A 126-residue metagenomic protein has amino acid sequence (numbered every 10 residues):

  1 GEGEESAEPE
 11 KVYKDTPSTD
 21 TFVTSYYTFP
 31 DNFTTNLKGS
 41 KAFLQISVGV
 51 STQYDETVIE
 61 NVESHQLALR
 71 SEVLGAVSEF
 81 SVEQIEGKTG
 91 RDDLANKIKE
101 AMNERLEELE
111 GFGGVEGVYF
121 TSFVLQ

Functional and structural regions predicted by a protein language model:
G1-Q126: Flexible, low-complexity charged segments
